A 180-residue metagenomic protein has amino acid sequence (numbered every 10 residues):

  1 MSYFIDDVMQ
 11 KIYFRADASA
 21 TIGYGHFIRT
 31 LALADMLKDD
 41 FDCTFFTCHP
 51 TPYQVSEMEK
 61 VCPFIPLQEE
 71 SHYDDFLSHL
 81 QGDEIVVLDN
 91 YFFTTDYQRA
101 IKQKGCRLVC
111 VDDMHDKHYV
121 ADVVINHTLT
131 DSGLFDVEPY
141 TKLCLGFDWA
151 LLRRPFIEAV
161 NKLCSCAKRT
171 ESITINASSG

Functional and structural regions predicted by a protein language model:
M1-V8: Intrinsic disorder/low-complexity segments
M9-Y13: Extreme N-terminal starter segment of soluble prokaryotic enzymes
R15, S19-M36, C48-P139, L143: Active-site and donor-binding regions of nucleotide-sugar-utilizing enzymes
D39-D40: Short helix-loop-beta junction
T44: Conserved beta-strand positions in the Rossmann-like core of class I SAM-dependent methyltransferases
F92, S179-G180: Gly/Ser/Thr-rich loops at beta-strand to alpha-helix junctions that form or flank small-molecule/cofactor-binding
A121-S179: A nucleotide-sugar donor-handling region in carbohydrate enzymes
